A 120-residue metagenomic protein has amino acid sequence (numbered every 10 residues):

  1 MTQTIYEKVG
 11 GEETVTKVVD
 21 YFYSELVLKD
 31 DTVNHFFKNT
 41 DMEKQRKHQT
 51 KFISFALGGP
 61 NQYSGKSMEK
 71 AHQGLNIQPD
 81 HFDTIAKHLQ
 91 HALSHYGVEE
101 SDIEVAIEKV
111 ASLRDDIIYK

Functional and structural regions predicted by a protein language model:
M1-K120: Core of compact, soluble alpha-helical bundle domains
